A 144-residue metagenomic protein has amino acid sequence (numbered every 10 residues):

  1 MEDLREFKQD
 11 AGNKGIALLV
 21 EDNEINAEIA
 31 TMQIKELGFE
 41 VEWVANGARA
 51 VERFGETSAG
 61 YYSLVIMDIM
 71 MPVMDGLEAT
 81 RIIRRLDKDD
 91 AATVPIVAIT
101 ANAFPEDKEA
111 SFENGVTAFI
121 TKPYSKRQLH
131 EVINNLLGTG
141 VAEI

Functional and structural regions predicted by a protein language model:
M1-I144: C-terminal compact regulatory domains
